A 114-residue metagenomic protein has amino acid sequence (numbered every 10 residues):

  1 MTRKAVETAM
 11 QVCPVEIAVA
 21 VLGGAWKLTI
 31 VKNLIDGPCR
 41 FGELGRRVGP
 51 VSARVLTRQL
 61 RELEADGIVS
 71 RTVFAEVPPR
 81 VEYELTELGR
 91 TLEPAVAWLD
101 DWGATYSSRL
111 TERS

Functional and structural regions predicted by a protein language model:
M1-R3, M10, P14, K32 (+2 more regions): Amphipathic alpha-helical dimerization/coiled-coil segments that flank or bridge DNA-binding/regulatory modules
A5, L60, Y83-L85: Intrinsic disorder/low-complexity segments enriched in polar/small residues
V6-V55, E76-V77, E82, R90 (+1 more regions): N-terminal helix-turn-helix DNA-binding core of bacterial DNA-binding proteins
K27, C39, A65-I68, D101-A104 (+1 more regions): Generic structural signal for secondary-structure transition and capping sites
L28-T29, G42, R58, T72 (+2 more regions): Basic, gly/Ser/Thr/Pro-rich low-complexity segments located predominantly at protein N termini
L56, L60-D66: Basic amphipathic alpha-helical segments that dock to polyanions
E64-E84: Beta-hairpin "wing" of winged helix-turn-helix
